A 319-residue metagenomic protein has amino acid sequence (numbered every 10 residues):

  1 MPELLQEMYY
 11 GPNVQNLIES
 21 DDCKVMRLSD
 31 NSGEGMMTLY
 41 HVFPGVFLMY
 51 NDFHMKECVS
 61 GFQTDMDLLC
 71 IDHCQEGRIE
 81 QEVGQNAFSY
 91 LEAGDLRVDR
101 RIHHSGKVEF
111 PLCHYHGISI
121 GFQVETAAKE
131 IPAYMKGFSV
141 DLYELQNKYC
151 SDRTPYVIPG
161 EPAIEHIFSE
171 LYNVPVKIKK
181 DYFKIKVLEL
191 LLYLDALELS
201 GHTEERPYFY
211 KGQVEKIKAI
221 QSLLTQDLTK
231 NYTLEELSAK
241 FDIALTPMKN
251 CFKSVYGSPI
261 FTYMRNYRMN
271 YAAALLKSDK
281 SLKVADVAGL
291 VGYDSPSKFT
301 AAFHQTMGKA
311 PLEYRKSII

Functional and structural regions predicted by a protein language model:
M1-D65: N-terminal low-complexity or simple alpha-helical regulatory segments that function as activation/interaction modules
D52, D65-E80, I120-V124: Short, conserved beta-strand element in jelly-roll/cupin
E82, A87-V214, L234, A239-L245 (+4 more regions): Alpha-helical bundle regulatory/interaction domains
F183, L224, M248: Conserved hydrophobic/aromatic pocket- or pore-lining residues that grip, position, or stack substrates in active sites
K218-Q226, N231, E235-E236, S254-D294 (+1 more regions): Terminal helix-turn-helix DNA-binding modules in bacterial transcription factors
D227, A244-K249: Conserved mid-sequence domains
M248, F252, K298-F299, F303: Short hydrophobic/aromatic patch on the recognition helix
